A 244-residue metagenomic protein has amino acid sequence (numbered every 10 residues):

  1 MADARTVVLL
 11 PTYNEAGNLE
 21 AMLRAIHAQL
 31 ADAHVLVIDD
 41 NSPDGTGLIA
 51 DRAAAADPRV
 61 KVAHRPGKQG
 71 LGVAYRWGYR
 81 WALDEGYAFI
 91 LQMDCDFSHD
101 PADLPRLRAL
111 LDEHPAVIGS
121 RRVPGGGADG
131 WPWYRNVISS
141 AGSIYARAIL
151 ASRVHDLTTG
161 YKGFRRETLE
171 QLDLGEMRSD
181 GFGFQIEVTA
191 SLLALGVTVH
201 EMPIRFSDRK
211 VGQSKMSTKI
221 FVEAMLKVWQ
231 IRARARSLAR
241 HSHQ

Functional and structural regions predicted by a protein language model:
M1-A25: N-proximal low-complexity "stem/linker" segments adjacent to membrane-targeting elements
M1-D3, I144, I149-S152, L174-Q244: Hydrophobic helical membrane-anchoring modules
R5-V7, H34, E187: Cell-envelope/extracellular polymer assembly enzymes that use nucleotide-activated donors
L10, D32-S42, A63-H64, M93: Short beta-strand/loop segment that forms part of the nucleotide-sugar
G17-A21, D44-A53: Acidic helix N-cap motif at the loop->helix transition within catalytic regions of sugar-transfer enzymes
R24-A33: Short, acidic, metal-binding catalytic loop of nucleotide-sugar glycosyltransferases
D39-L48, F97: A conserved acidic beta->alpha catalytic loop
K61-D84, F89, P101-F182, R209-A224: Acceptor/aglycone-binding surface of glycosyltransferases and processive sugar-polymer synthases
